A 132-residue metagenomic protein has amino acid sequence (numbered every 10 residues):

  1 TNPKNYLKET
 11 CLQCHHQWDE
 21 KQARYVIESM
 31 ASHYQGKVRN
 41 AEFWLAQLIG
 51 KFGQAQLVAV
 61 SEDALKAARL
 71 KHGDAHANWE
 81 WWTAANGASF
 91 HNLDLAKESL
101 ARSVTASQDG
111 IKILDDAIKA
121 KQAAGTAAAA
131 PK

Functional and structural regions predicted by a protein language model:
T1-K121, T126, A130-P131: Primarily the internal scaffold of c-type cytochrome electron-transfer domains, especially repeated/multiheme c-type
